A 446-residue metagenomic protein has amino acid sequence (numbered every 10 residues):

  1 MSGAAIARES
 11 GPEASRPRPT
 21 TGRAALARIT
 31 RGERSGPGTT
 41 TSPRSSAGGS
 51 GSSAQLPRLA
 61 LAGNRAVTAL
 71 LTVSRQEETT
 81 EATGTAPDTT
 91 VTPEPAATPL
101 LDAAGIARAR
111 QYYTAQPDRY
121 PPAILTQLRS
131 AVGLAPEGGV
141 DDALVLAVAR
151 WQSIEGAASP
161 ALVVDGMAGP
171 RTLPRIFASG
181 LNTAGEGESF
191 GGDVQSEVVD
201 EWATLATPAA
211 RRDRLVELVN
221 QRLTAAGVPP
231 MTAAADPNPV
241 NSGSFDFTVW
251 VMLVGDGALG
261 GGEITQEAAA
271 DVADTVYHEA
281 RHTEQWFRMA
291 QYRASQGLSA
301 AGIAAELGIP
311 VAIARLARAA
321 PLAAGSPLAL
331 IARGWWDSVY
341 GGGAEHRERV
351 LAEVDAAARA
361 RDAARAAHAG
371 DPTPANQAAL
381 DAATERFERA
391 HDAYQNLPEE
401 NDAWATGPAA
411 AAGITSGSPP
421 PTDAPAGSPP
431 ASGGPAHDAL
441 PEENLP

Functional and structural regions predicted by a protein language model:
M1-S130, D142, L146-S153, A158-P160 (+2 more regions): Juxtamembrane/interface and other helix-to-disorder boundary residues and their adjoining low-complexity tails
G133-L134: Glycine- and acidic
E137-G138, D142, L162-G166: Conserved glycine-centered beta-strand/turn positions repeated across beta-sheet architectures
